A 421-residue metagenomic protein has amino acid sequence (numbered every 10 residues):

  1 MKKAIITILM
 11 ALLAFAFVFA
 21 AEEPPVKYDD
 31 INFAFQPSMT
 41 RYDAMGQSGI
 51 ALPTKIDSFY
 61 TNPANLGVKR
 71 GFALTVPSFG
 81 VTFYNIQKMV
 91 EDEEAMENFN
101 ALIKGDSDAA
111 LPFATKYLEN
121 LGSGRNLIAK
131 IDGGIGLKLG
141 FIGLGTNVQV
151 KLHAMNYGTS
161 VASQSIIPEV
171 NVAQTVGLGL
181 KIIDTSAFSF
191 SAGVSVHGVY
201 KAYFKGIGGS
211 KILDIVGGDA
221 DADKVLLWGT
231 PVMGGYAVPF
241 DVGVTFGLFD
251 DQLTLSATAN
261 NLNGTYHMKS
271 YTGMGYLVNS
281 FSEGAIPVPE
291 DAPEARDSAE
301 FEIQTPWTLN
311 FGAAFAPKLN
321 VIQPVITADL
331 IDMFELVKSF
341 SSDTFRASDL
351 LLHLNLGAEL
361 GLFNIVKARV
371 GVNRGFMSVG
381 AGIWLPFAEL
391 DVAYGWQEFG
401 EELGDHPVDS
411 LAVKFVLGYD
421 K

Functional and structural regions predicted by a protein language model:
M1-A4: Positively charged n-region of N-terminal signal peptides that target proteins for export
T7-A16: Bacterial N-terminal signal peptides
A14-F15, L74, G273: Hydrophobic alpha-helical membrane context
A20-L144, V148, N263-Y266, S410-L411: N-terminal, post-signal peptide beta-strand-biased segments of exported outer-membrane/organellar beta-barrel and other
A21-Y42, N126-K421: Outer-membrane beta-barrel porins/channels
